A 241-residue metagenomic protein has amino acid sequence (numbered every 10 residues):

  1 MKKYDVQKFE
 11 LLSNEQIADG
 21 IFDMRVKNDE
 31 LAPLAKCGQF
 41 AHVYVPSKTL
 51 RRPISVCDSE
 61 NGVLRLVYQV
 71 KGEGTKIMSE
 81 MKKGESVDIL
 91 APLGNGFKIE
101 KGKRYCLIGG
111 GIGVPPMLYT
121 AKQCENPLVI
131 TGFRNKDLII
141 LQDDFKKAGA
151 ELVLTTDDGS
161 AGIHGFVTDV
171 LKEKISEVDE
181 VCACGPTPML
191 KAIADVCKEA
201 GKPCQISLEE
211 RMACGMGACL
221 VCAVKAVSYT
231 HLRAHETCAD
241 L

Functional and structural regions predicted by a protein language model:
K2-E85: Ferredoxin-reductase
I21, A35-C37, I99-K101, M216-G217: Short glycine/proline-enriched turns and hinge-like loops at secondary-structure junctions
E73-R211: FNR/FR-type flavoprotein reductase catalytic core
E210-R233: Local cysteine-cluster metal-coordination motifs and their immediate loop/turn environment, predominantly Fe-S cluster
H231-A234, C238-L241: Single conserved hydrophobic/aromatic residue that forms the stacking wall/gate of nucleotide- or nucleobase-binding
